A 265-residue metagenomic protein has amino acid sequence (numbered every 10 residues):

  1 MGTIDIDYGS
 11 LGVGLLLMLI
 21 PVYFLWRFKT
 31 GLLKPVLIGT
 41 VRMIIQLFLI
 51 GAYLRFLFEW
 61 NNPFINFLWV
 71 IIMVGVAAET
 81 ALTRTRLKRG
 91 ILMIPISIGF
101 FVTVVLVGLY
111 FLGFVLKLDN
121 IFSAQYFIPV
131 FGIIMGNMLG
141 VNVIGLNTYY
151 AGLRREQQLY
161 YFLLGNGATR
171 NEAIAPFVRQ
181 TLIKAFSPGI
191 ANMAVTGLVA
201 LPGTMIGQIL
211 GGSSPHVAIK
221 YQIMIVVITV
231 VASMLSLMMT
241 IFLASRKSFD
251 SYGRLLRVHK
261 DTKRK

Functional and structural regions predicted by a protein language model:
I4-L17, W60-G75: Structural signature of hydrophobic alpha-helical transmembrane segments
I6, S10-G14, I65, L87 (+1 more regions): Loop-to-helix entry region at the N-terminal start of transmembrane alpha-helices in multi-pass membrane transporters
V22-K34, A77-K88: C-terminal ends of transmembrane helices
G31-V70: Loop-to-helix transition at the N-terminal end of transmembrane alpha-helices
T148-T181: Short cytoplasmic-facing helical segments at TM-TM junctions of multi-pass membrane proteins
A173-V199: Transmembrane alpha-helices
A191-H216, K220, S236: Non-cytoplasmic
H216-S245: Hydrophobic alpha-helical transmembrane segments of polytopic membrane proteins
